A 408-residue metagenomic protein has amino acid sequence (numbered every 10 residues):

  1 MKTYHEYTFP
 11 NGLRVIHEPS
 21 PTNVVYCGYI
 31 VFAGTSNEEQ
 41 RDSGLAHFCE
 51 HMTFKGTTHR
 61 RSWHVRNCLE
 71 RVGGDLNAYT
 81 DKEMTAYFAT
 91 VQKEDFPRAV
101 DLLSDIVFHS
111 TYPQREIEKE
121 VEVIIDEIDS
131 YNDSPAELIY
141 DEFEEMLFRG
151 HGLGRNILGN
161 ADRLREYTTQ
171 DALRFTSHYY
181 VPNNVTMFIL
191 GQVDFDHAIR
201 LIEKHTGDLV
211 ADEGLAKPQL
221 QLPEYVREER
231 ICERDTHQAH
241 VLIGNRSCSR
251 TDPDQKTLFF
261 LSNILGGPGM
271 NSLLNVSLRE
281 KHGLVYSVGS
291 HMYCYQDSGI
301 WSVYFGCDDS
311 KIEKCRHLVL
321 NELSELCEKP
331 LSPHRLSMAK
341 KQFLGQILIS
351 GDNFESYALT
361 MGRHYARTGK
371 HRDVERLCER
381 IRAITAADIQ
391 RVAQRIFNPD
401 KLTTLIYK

Functional and structural regions predicted by a protein language model:
M1-V25: N- or domain-start disorder-to-order transition segments that initiate the globular core
T3, T8, V65-G214, L220-Q221 (+6 more regions): Charge-rich, well-structured scaffold segments of protease-associated domains
S20-N23, V181, T236-H237, N398: Short strand-connecting beta-turns/loops that link adjacent beta-strands
P21, Y26-T90, P268-L284, Y295: M16/MPP (pitrilysin/insulinase) zinc-metallopeptidase core fold and M16-derived inactive scaffolds
C27-V31, L103, A239-V241: A short acidic-to-branched-hydrophobic micro-motif
V226-H237, L242-G244, P253: Phosphate/diphosphate-binding glycine-rich loops and adjacent basic-rich segments that engage nucleotide
L261: Midchain, well-structured core segments that form catalytic/ion-binding scaffolds
